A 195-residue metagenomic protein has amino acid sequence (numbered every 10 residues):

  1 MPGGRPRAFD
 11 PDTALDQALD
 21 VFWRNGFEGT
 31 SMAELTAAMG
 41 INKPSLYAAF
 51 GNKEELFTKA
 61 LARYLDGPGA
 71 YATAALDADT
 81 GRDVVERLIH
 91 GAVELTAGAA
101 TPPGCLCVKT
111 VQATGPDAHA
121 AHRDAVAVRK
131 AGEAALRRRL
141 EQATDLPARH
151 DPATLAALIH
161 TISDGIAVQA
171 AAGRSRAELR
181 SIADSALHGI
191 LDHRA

Functional and structural regions predicted by a protein language model:
M1-F9, P147-H150, R194-A195: N-terminal intrinsically disordered/low-complexity leader segments
P2, T13, Q17, V21-E55 (+1 more regions): Helix-turn-helix
A14-F22, A92, L136, S163: Short hydrophobic clusters on alpha-helical segments that form packing/core surfaces in small helical domains
K59, A72-P103, P152-I159: Hydrophobic alpha-helical connector segments
A62-P68: Short, basic, alpha-helical segments at the C-terminal edge of helix-turn-helix-like DNA-binding modules
V84-R87, G98-R123: Amphipathic alpha-helical segments used for helix-helix packing
L95, I159-A177, G189-A195: Amphipathic C-terminal alpha-helical segment
A118-T144, T154-A157, S181-H188: Amphipathic alpha-helical packing segments from all-alpha helical-bundle domains
